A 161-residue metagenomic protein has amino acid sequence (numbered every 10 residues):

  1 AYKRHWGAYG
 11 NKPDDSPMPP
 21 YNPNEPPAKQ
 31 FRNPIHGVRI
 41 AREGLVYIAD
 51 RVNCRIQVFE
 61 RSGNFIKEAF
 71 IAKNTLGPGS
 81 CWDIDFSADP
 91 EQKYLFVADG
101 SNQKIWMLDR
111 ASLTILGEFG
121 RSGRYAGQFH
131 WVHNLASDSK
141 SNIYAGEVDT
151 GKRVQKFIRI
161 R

Functional and structural regions predicted by a protein language model:
A1-R161: Eukaryotic scaffold repeat domains enriched in small/polar residues
